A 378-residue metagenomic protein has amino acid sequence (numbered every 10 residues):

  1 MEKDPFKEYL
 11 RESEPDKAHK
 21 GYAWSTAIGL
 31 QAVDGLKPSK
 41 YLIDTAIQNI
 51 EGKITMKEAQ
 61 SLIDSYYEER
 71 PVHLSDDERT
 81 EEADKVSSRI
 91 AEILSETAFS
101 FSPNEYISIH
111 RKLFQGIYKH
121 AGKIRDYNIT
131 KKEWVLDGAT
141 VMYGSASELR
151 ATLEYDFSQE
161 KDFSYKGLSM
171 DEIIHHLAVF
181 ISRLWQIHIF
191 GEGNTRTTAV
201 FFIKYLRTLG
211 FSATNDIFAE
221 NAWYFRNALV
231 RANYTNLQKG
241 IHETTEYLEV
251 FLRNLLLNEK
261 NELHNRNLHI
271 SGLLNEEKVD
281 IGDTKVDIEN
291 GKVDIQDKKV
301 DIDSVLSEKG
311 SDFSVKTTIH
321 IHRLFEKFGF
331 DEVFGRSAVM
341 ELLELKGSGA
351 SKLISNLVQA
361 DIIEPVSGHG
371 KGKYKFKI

Functional and structural regions predicted by a protein language model:
M1-I378: FIC/Doc superfamily catalytic core
